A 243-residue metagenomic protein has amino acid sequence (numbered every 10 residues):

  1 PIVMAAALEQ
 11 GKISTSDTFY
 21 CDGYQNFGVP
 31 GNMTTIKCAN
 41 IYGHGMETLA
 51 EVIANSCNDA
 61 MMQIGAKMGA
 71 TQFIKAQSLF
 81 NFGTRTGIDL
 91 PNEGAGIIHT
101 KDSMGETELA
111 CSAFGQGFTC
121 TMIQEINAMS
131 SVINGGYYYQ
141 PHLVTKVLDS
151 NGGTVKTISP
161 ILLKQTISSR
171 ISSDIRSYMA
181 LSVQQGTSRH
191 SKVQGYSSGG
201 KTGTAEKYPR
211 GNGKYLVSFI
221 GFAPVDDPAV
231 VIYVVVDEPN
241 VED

Functional and structural regions predicted by a protein language model:
I2-V236: Beta-lactam-recognizing serine transpeptidase/beta-lactamase-like catalytic domain environment
E238-D243: Short, intrinsically disordered, charge-balanced linker/junction segments flanking boundaries in proteins
